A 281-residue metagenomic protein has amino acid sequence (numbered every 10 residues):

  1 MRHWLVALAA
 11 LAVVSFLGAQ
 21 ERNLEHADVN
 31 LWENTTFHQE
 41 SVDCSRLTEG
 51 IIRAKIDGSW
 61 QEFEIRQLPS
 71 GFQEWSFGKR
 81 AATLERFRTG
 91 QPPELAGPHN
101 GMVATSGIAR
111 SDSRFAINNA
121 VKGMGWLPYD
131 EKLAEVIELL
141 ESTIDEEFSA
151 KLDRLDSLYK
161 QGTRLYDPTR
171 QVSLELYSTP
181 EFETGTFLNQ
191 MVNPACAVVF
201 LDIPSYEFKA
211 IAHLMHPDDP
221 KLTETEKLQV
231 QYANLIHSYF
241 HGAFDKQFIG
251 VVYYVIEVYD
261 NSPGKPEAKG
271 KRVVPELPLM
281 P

Functional and structural regions predicted by a protein language model:
R2-L8: Sec-dependent signal peptide recognition, specifically the positively charged N-region followed immediately by
A10-G18: Hydrophobic h-region of N-terminal signal peptides that target proteins for export in Gram-negative bacteria
A19-P281: Binding-site signature for planar aromatic cofactors or substrates
